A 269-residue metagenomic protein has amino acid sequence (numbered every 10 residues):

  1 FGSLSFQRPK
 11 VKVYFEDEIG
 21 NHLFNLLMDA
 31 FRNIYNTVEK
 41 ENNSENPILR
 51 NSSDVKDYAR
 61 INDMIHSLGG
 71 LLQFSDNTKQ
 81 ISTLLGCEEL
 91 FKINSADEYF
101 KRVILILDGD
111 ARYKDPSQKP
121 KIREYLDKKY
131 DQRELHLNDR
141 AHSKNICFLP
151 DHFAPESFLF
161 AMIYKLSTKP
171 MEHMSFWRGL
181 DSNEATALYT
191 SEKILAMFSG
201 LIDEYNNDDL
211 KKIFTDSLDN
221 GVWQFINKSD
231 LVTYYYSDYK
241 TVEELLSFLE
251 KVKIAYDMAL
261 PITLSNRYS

Functional and structural regions predicted by a protein language model:
F1-L26, L135-H136: Conserved P-loop NTPase catalytic core
S5-R8, N94-F100, R140-A141: Flexible, charged surface loops at secondary-structure boundaries
I19-D127: Conserved helicase/translocase motor-coupling segment
N36, M171-E172, D257: Residue-level signal for secondary-structure boundary elements
L72-K79, L166, Y256-A259, T263: Short, flexible helical or helix-coil boundary motifs
L72-T78, C147-P150, N227, Y235-S237 (+1 more regions): Short acidic-hydrophobic, aromatic-tinged amphipathic segments that line or gate anion-handling sites
F100-I213: Activity-critical C-terminal alpha-helical subdomain
S182-S269: Terminal low-complexity/disordered tails
